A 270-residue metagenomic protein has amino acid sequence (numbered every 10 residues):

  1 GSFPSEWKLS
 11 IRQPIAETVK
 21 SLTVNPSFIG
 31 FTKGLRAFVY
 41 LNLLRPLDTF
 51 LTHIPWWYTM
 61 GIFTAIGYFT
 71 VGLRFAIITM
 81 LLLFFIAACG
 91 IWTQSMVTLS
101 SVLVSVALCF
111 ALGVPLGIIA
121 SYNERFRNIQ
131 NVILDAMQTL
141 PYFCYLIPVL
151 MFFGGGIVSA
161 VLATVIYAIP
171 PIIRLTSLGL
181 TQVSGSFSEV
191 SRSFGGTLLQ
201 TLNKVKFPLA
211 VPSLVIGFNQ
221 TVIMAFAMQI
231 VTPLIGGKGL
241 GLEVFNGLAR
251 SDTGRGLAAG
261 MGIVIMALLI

Functional and structural regions predicted by a protein language model:
G1-R74: Membrane-topology segments of multi-pass transport proteins
L44-T52, W92-V104, R127-Q130, L134-M137 (+6 more regions): Alpha-helical membrane-interface segments at transmembrane helix boundaries
W57-A65, M80-F84, C144-P148, P208: Hydrophobic, membrane-inserted alpha-helices
F63-F69, T79, L83-M96, S105-L134: Transmembrane-helix boundary motif in ABC transporter permease subunits
S101-V104, L108-V114, I118-S121, N131-A168: Generic hydrophobic transmembrane alpha-helix motif, especially the helices
L162-I166, L198-T232, A258, G262-M266 (+1 more regions): Transmembrane alpha-helices
P171-G217, V244: Short cytoplasmic-facing helical segments at TM-TM junctions of multi-pass membrane proteins
L240-I270: Hydrophobic alpha-helical transmembrane segments of polytopic membrane proteins
